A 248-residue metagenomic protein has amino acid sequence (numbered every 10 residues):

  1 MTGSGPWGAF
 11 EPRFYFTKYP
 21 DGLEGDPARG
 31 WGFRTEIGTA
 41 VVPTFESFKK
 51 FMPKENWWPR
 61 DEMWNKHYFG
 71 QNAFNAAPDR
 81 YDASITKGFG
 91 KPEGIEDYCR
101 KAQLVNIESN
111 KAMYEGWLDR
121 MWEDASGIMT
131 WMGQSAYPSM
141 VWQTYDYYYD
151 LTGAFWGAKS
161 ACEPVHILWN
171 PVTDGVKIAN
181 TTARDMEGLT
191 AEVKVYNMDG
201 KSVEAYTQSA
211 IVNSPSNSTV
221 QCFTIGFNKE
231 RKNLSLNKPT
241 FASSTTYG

Functional and structural regions predicted by a protein language model:
M1-F33, V193, N197-D199: Polar, glycine-rich mid-to-C-terminal structural blocks that act as macromolecule-binding/assembly scaffolds
G3-P6, E36, Y68, M186 (+2 more regions): Intrinsically disordered, low-complexity segments enriched in small/polar residues
Y15, Y19-E187: Substrate-binding clefts and catalytic carboxylate motifs of secreted carbohydrate-active enzymes
A161-E163, E204, L234: Residues that act as N-cap/strand-start positions at coil-to-secondary-structure junctions
L189-R231: Intrinsically disordered, low-complexity Pro/Gly/Ser/Thr-rich segments with frequent PxxP/GP/PP motifs and embedded
K232-G248: Disordered, acidic Ser/Thr/Pro-rich linker "stalks" and the adjacent N-terminal cap of the next globular domain
